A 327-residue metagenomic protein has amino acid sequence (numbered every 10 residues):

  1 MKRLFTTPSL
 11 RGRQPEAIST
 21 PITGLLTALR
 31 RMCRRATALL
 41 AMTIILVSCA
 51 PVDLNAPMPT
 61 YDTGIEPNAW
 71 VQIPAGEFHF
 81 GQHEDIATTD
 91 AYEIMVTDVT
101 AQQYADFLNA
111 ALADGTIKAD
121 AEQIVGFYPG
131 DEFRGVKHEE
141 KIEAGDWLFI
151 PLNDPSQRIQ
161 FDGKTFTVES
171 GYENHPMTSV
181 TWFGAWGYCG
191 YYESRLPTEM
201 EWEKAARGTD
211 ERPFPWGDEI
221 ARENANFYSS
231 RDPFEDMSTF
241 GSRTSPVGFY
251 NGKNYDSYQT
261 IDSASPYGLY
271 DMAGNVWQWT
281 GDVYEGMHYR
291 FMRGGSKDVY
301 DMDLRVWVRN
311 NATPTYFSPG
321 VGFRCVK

Functional and structural regions predicted by a protein language model:
E16-P21, L29-A36, A41-M42: A cross-taxon signal for low-complexity, glycine/charged-rich
L26, D62-W70, P74, K137-F149 (+3 more regions): Residue-level recognition of alpha-helix boundary/capping or hinge positions
V47-S48: C-terminal motif of bacterial Sec signal peptides marking the signal peptidase cleavage site
L54-T63: Short, low-complexity, disordered segments immediately C-terminal to signal peptides in bacterial exported proteins
G64-D146, I150-N153, S179-F183, G274: A short glycine-rich, aromatic-capped structural motif
H79, Q160-N310, P314-P319: Functional-site microenvironments in short loops/helix caps that host divalent-cation chemistry
P319-K327: Short, structured beta-strand segments at or near domain termini in extracellular proteins/domains
